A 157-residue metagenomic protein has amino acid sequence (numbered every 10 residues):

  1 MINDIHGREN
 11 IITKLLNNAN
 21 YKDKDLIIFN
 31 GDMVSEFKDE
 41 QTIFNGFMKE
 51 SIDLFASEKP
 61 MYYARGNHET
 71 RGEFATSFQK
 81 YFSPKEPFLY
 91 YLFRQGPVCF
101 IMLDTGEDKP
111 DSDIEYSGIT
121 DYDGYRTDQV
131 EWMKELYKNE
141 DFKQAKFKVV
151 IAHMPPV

Functional and structural regions predicted by a protein language model:
M1-Q41: N-terminal active-site segment of His-dependent metallophosphoesterases
I2-N3, I27-D32, K59-N67, V149-H153: Active-site neighborhood of phospho(di)ester-bond hydrolases with catalytic His/Asp-centered motifs
I5-R8, M33-E36, N67-R71, F100 (+2 more regions): Solvent-exposed loop/turn segments at secondary-structure junctions within structured extracellular/periplasmic domains
L26, V98-F100, F147-V149: Structural motif
V34, Y137-V157: Short acidic, glycine-rich surface-loop motifs adjacent to enzyme active sites
T42-Q144: Extended active-site neighborhood of metal-dependent phosphoesterases/phosphodiesterases
